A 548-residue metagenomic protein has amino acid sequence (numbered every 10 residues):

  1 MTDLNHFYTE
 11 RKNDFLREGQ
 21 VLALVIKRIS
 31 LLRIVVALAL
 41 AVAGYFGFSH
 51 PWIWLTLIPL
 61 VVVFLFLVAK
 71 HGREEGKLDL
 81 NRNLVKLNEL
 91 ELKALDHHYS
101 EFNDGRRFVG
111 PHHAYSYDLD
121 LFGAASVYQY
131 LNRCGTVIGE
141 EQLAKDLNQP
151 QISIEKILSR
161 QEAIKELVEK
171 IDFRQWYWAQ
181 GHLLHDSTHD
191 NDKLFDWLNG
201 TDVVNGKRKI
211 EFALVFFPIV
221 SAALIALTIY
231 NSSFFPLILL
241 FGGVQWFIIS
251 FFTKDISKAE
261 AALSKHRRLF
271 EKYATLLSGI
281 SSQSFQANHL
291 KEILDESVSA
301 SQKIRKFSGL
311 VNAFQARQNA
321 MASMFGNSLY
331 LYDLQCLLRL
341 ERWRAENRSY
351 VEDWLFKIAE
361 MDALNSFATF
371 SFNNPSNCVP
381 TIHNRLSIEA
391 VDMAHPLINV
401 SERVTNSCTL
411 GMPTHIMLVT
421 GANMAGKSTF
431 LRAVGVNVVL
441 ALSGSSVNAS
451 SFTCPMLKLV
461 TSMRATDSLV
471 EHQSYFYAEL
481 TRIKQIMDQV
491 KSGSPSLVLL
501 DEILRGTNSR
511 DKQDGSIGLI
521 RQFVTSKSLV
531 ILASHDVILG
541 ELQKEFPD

Functional and structural regions predicted by a protein language model:
M1-H415: Alpha-helical bundle segments enriched in helix-capping/polar residues
F367-D548: ATPase nucleotide-binding head domains, primarily ABC-like/P-loop NTPase cores
